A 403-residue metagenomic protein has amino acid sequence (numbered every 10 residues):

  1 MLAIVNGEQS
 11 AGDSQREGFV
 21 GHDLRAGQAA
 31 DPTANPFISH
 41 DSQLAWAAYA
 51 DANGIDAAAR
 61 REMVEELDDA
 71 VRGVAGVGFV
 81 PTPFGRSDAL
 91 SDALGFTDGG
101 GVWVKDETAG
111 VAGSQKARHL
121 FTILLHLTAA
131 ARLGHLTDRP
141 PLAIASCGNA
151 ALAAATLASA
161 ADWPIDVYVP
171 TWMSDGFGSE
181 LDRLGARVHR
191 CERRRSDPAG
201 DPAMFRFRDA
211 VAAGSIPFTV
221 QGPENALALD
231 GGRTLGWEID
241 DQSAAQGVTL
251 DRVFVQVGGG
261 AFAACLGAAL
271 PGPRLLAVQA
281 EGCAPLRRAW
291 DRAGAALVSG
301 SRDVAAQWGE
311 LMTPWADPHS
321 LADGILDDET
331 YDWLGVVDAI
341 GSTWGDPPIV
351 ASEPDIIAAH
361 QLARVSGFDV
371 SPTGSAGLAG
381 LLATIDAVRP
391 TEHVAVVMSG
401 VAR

Functional and structural regions predicted by a protein language model:
M1-D69: N-terminal juxtadomain amphipathic helix that follows a signal peptide/anchor or precedes a small N-terminal auxiliary
Y49-H135: Positively charged, low-complexity intrinsically disordered leader regions
A117-I123, I144-A161, D175-G178, L229 (+3 more regions): Short glycine/serine/threonine-rich phosphate/pyrophosphate-binding segments that cradle anionic phosphate groups
L133-L157, A161-W172, T249-F262, L275 (+1 more regions): A short, small-residue-rich loop immediately preceding and capping a beta-strand
D138-P141, A150-R208, R287-D291: Active-site-proximal loop->helix
A160, R292, L378-R403: Catalytic phosphate/nucleotide-handling subdomain of diverse soluble enzymes
R193, D197-P217, G272-V370: Active-site/ligand-binding loops adjacent to catalytic centers
F205-P271, I357-A363: Active-site/ligand-binding-proximal alpha/beta "capping" segment
